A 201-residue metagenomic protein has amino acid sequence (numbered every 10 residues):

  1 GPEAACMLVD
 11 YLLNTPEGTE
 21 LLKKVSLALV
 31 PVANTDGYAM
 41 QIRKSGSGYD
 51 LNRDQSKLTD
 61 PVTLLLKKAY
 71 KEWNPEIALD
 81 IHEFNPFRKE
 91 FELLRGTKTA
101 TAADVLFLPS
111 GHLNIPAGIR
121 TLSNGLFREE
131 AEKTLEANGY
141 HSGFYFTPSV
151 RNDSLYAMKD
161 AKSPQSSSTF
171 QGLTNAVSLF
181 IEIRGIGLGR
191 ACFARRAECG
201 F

Functional and structural regions predicted by a protein language model:
G1-F201: Structured catalytic-domain cores with a bias toward divalent-metal coordination
